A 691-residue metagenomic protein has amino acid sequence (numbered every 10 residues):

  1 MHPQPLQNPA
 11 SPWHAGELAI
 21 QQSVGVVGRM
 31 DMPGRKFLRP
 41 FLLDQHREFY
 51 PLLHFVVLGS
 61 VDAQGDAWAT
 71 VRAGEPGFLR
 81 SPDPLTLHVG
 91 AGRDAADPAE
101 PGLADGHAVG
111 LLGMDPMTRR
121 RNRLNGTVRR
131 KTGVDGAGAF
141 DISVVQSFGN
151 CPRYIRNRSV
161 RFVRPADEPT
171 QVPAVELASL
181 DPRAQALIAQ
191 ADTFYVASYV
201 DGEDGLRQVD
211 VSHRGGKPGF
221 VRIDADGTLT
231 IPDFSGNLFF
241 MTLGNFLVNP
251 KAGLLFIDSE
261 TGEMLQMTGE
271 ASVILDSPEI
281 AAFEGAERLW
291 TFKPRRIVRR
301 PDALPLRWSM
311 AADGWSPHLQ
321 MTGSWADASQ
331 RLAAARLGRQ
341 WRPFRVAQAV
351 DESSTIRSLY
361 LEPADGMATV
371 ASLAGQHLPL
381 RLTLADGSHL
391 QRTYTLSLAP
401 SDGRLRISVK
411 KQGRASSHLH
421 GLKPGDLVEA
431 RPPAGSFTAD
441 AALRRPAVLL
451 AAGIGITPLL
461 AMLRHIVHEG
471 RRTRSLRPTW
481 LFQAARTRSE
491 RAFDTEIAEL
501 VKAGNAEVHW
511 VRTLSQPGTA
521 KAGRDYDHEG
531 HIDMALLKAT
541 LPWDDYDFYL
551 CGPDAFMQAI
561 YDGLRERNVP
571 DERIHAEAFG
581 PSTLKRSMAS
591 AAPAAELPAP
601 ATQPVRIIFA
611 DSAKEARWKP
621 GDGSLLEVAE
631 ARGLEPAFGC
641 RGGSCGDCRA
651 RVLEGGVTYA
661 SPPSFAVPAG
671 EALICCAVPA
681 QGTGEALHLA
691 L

Functional and structural regions predicted by a protein language model:
M1-L52, R123-Y195, Y199-Q208, R214-T230 (+3 more regions): C-terminal edge-of-domain segments
L53-G92, D192-F234, A252, T393: Short beta-strand segments
L58-S60, V109-D115, V196, A252-I257 (+4 more regions): Short conserved beta-strand and strand-loop elements enriched in small hydrophobics with frequent Asp/Gly
Q64-A67, A73-R80, P84-H88, G92-V134 (+3 more regions): Short, structured beta-strand-loop surface elements
T86, A333-L427, R431, A485-T487 (+2 more regions): Ferredoxin-reductase
P232, F240, G244, K251 (+4 more regions): FNR/FR-type flavoprotein reductase catalytic core
D351, P600-S644, L653: C-terminal accessory/binding modules appended to enzymatic or scaffolding proteins
P458-A461, L634-T658, P668-Q681: Local cysteine-cluster metal-coordination motifs and their immediate loop/turn environment, predominantly Fe-S cluster
